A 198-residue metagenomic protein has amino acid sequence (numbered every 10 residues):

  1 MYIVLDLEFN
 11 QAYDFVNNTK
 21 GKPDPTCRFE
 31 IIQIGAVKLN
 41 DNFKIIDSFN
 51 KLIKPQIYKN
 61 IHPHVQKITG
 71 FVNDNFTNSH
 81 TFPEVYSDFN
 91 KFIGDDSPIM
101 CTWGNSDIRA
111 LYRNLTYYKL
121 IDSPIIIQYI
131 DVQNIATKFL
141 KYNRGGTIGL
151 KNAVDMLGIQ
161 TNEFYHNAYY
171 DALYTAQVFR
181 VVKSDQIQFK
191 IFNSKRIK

Functional and structural regions predicted by a protein language model:
M1-N42: Entry/capping segment at the start of metal-dependent catalytic domains with acidic active-site entry clusters
F29-I34, K38-T69, N90-K198: Metal-dependent phosphoesterase core characteristic of DEDDh/y 3'-5' exonuclease domains
Q66-Y86: Metal-dependent phosphoesterase signature
